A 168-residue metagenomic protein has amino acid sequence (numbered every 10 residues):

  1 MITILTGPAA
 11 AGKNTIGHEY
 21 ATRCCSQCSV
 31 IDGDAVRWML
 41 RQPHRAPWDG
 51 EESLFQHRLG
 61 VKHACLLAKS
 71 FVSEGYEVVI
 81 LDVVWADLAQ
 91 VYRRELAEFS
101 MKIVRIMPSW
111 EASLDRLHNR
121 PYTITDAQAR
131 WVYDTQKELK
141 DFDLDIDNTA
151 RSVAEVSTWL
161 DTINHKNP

Functional and structural regions predicted by a protein language model:
L5: Hydrophobic anchor at the beta1->P-loop junction of P-loop NTPases
P8: P-loop (Walker A) phosphate-binding loop of NTP-binding proteins
A11: ATP-binding Walker
N14: Walker A/P-loop
H18-H63: Conserved substrate/cofactor phosphate-moiety recognition/catalytic segment in nucleotide-dependent phosphotransferases
F55-E98: Glycine-rich phosphate-binding loop used to anchor ATP phosphates in small-molecule kinases, encompassing both
D82, A97-L117, I146: Conserved phosphate-donor/acceptor-positioning beta-strand/loop module used by diverse small-molecule
N119-W159, K166-P168: Small-molecule kinase domains that catalyze NTP-dependent phosphoryl transfer to phosphate-bearing small molecules
